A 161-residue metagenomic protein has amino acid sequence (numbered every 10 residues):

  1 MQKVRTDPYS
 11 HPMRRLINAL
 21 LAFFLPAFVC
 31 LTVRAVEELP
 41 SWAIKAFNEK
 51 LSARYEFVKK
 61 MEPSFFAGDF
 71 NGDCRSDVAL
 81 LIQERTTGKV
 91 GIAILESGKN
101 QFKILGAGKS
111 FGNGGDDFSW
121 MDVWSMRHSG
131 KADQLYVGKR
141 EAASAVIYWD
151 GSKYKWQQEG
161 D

Functional and structural regions predicted by a protein language model:
Q2-K3: Charged/polar low-complexity intrinsically disordered segments
D7-L21: Bacterial N-terminal signal peptides that target proteins for export
I17, R34-S41, S110-D161: Acidic, small-residue rich beta-repeat scaffolds with periodic aromatic anchors
A19-C30: Bacterial N-terminal signal peptides
L31-F66: Terminal domain-start segments
D69-N71, E84: Calcium-coordinating acidic loop motifs
D73-L81, G130-Y136: Acidic/hydrophobic-patterned starts of short beta strands in beta-sheet-rich repeat architectures
T87-A93: Structural motif
